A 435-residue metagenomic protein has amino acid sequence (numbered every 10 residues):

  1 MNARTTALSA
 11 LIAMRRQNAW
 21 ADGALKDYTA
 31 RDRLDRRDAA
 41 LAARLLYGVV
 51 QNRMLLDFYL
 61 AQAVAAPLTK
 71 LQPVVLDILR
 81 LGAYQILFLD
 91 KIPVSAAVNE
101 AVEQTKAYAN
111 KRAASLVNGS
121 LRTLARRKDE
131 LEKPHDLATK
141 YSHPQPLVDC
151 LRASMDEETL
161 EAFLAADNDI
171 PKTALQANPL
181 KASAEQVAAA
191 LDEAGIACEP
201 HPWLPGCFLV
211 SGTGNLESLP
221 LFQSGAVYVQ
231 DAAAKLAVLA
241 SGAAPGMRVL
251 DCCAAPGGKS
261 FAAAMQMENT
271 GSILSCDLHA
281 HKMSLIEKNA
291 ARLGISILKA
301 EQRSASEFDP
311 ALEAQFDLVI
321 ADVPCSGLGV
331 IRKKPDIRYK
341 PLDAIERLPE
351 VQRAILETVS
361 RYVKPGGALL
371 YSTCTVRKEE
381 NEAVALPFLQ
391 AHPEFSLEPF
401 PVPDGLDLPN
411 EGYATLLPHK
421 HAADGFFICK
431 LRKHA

Functional and structural regions predicted by a protein language model:
M1-A435: S-adenosylmethionine
